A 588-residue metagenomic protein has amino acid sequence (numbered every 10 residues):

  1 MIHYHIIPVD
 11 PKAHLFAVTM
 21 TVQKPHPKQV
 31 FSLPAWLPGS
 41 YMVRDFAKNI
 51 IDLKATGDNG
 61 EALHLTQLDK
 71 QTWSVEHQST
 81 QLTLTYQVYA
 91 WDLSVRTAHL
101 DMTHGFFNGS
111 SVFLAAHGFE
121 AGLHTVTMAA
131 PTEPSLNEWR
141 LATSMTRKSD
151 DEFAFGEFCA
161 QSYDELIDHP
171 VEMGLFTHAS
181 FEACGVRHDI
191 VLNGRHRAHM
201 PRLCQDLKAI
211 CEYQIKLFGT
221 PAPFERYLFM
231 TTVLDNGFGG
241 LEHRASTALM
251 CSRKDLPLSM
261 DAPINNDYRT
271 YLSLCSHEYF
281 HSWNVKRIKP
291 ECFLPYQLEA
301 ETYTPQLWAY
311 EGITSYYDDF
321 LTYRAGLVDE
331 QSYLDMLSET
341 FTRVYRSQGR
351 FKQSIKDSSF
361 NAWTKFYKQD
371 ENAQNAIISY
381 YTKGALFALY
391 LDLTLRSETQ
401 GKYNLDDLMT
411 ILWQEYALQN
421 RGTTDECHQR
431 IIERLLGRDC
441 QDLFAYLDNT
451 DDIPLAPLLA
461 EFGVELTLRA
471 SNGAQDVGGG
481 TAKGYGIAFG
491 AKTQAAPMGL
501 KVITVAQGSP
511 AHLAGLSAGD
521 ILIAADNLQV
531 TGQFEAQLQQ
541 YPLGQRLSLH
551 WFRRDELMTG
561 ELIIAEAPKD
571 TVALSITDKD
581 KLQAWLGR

Functional and structural regions predicted by a protein language model:
M1-W36: Early extracytoplasmic/domain-onset interaction patches
L15-T19, K28-V30, Q81-T83, L123-T125 (+3 more regions): Intrinsic-disorder/low-complexity, polar/charged segments enriched in Ser/Thr/Lys/Arg/Asp/Glu/Gln
Q23, T56, A129, H550-F552: A generic structural motif
P38-D45, A524: Short aromatic-acidic-glycine turn motif
D45-D52, T56-F224, N236, K254 (+1 more regions): Non-catalytic architectural context of zinc metalloproteases
T177-L307: Juxtacatalytic substrate-recognition/specificity segment
T247-K254, R287-I288, E299-R350: Post-HExxH zinc-binding segment in Zn-dependent metallohydrolases
D318, V328-R588: C-terminal recognition in membrane/secretory proteostasis and scaffolding
